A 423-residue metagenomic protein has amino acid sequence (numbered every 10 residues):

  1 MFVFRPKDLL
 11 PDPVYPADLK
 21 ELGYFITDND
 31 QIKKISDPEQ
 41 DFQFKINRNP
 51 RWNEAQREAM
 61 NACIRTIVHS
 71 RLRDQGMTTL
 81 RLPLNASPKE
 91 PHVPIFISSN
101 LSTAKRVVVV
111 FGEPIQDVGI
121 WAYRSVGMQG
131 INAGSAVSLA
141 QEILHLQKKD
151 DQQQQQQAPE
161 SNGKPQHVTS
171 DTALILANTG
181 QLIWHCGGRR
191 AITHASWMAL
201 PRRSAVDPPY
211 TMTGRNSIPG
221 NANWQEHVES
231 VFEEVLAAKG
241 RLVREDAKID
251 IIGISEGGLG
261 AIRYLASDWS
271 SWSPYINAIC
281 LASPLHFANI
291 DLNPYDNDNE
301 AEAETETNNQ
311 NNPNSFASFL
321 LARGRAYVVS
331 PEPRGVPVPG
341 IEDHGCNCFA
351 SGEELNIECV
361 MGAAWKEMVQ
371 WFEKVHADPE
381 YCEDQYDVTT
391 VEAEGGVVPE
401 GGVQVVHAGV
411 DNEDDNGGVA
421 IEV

Functional and structural regions predicted by a protein language model:
M1-N100: Basic, amphipathic N-terminal segments that precede the first structured/catalytic domain
M1-S36, G352-V423: Long C-terminal extensions of eukaryotic subunits of large macromolecular complexes
L84-R189: Short, surface-exposed "cap/lid" segments of acyl-processing enzymes
G134-V137, Q141, L176-V243: Alpha/beta-hydrolase active-site loop
K148-S170, R189-R215, G240-V243, N297-T307 (+1 more regions): Intrinsically disordered, low-complexity domain-flanking/linker segments in eukaryotic proteins, enriched
I249-A261: Gly/Ala-rich beta-loop-alpha elbow adjacent to hydrolase catalytic centers
G258-S270: Short glycine-enriched nucleophile-adjacent loop and the immediately C-terminal alpha-helix near the catalytic center
W269-G401: The feature captures the conserved acid-bearing segment of alpha/beta-hydrolase catalytic domains
